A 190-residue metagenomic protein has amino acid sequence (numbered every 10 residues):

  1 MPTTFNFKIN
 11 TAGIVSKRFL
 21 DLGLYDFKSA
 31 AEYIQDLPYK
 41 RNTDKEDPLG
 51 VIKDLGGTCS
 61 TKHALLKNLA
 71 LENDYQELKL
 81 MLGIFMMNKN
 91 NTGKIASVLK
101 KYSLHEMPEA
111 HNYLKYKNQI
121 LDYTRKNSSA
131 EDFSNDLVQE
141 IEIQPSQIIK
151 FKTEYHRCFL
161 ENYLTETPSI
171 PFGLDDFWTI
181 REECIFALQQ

Functional and structural regions predicted by a protein language model:
M1-G57: Secondary-structure boundary elements
T3-N10, I14-L22, Y39, G83-Q190: His-Asp-centered catalytic microenvironments across diverse enzyme cores, prominently the transglutaminase-like
S29, L65-N68, E109: Short Gly/charged-rich anion-binding patches and loops
K45-S103: Active-site neighborhood of thiol-dependent amide/isopeptide-bond enzymes
